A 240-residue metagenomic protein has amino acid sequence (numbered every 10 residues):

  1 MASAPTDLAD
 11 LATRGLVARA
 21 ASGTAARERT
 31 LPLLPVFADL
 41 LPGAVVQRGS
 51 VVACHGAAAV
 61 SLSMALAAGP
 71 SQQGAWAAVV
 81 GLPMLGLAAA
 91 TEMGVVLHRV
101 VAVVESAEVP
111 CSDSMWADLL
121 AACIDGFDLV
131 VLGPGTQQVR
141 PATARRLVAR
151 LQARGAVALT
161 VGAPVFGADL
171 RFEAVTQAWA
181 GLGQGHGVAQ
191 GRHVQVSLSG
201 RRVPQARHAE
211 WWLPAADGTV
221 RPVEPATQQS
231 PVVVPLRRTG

Functional and structural regions predicted by a protein language model:
M1-V52, G56-V79, V234-G240: Detector for small/aliphatic-rich hydrophobic stretches
V52, A78, V101-V103, L159 (+1 more regions): Hydrophobic/aromatic beta-strand patches that form the interior of the parallel beta-sheet core in alpha/beta enzyme
A67-A68, L120, A144-V148: Short amphipathic alpha-helical segments and helix-helix/interface helices
A78-R140: Long, charge-dense
V139-P204: Replace "adjacent to P-loop NTPase cores in ATP/GTP-dependent enzymes" with "adjacent to NTP-binding cores
Q177-G240: C-terminal functional extensions of proteins
